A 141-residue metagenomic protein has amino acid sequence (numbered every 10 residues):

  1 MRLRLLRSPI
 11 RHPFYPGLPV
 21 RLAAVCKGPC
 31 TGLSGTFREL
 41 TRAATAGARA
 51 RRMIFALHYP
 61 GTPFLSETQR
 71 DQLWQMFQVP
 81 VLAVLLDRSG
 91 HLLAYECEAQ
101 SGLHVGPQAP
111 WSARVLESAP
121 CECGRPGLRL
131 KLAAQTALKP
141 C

Functional and structural regions predicted by a protein language model:
M1-C141: Active-site glycine/GP-rich loop and adjacent strand/helix microenvironment that borders small-molecule binding pockets
